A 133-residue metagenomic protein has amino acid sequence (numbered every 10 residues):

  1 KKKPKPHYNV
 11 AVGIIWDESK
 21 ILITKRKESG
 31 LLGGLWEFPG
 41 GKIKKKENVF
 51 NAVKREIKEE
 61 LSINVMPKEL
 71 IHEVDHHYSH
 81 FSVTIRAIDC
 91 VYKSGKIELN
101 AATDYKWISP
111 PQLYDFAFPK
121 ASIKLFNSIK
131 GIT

Functional and structural regions predicted by a protein language model:
K1-L22: Conserved N-terminal beta-strand and adjoining loop/helix that marks the start of the Nudix/MutT-like hydrolase domain
K3-P4, S29, E73-I85: Acidic pyrophosphate-coordinating catalytic loop
N9-A11, S19, V83-R86, T103: Change "...and in nucleic-acid phosphodiester-cleaving endonucleases..." to "...and in nucleic-acid processing enzymes
K25-K27: C-terminal lobe/hinge of AMP-binding adenylation domains
G30-L35: A conserved beta-turn-beta hairpin within the catalytic core of GNAT-like acetyltransferases that forms part
E37, S82, K106-W107: Short aromatic/basic micro-patch
F38-H72: The catalytic Nudix box helix
D89-I129: NUDIX/MutT-family hydrolases
